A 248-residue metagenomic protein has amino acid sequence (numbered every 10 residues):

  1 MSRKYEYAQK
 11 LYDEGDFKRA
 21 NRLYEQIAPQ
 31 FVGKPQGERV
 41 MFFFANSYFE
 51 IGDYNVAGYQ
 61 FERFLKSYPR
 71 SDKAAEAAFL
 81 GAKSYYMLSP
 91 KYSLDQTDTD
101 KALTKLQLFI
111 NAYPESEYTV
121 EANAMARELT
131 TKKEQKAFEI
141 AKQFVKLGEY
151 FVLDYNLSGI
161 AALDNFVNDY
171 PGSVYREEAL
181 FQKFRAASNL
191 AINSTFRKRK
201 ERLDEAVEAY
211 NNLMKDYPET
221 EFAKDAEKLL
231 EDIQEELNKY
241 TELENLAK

Functional and structural regions predicted by a protein language model:
M1-K248: Acidic, polar-rich low-complexity tracts and alpha-helical solenoid repeat scaffolds
